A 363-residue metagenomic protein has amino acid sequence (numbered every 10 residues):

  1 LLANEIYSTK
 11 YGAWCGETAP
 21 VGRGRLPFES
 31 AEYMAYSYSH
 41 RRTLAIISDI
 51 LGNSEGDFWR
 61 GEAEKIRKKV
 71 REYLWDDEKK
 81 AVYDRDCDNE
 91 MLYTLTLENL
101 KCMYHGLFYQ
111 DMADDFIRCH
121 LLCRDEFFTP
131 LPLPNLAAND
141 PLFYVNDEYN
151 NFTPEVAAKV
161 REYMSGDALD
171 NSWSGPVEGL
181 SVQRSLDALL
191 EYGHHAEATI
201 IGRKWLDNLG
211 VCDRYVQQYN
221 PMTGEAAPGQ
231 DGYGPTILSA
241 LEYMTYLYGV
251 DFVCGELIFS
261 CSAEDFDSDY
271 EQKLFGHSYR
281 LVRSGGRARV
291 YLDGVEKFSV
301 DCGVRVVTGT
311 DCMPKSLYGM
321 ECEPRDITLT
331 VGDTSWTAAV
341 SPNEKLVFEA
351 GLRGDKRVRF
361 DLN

Functional and structural regions predicted by a protein language model:
L1-R60, N89-K101, L142-L186, L190: The feature captures the catalytic groove of carbohydrate-active enzymes
S48, R67, L74, G106 (+1 more regions): Alpha-helical junction/boundary sensor with strong preference for TPR arrays
W59-L74, G202-W205: Short amphipathic alpha-helical coiled-coil/interface segments
A81-C119, F152-E155, K159-R287: C-terminal capping/lid segments that line or modulate ligand- or cofactor-binding pockets
L122-E126: Solenoid-like repeat scaffolds
F128-L133: Active-site cradle of extracellular carbohydrate-active enzymes
M244-N363: Non-catalytic C-terminal accessory domains or segments of carbohydrate-active enzymes
